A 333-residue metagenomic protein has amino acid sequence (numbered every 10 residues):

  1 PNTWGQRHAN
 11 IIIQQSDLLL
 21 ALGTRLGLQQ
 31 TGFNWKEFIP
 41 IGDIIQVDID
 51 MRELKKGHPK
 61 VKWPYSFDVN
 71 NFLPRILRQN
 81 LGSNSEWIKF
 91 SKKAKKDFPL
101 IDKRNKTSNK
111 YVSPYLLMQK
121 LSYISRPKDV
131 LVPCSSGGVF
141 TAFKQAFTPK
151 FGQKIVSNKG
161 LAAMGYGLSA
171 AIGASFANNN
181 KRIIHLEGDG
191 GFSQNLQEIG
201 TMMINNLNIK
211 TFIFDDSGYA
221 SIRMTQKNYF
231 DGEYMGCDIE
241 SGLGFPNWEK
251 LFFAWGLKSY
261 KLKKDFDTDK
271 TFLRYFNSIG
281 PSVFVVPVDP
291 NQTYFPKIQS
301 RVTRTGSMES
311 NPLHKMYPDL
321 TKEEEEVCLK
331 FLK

Functional and structural regions predicted by a protein language model:
P1-S91, F272, F276: Glycine-rich, acidic loop regions that bind phosphate or pyrophosphate groups
I13, L54-G57, S66, N70-I76 (+1 more regions): Thiamine diphosphate
D17, K62, D129-V130, P281: Conserved acidic residues
L18, L131, R182-I184: Structural motif
T24, V47-I49, S135, G188 (+1 more regions): Cofactor-binding loop segments of dinucleotide-utilizing enzymes, especially the Rossmann-like FAD- and NAD(P)+-binding
R25-L28, Y111-Y115, G191-Q194, D265-F266: Active-site glycine- and acidic-residue-rich loops that bind and position anionic ligands or nucleotide-like cofactors
I88-K92, C134-S136, P287: Short coil/turn segments at secondary-structure boundaries
A94-S169, A174: Active-site diphosphate/adenylate-binding microenvironment
